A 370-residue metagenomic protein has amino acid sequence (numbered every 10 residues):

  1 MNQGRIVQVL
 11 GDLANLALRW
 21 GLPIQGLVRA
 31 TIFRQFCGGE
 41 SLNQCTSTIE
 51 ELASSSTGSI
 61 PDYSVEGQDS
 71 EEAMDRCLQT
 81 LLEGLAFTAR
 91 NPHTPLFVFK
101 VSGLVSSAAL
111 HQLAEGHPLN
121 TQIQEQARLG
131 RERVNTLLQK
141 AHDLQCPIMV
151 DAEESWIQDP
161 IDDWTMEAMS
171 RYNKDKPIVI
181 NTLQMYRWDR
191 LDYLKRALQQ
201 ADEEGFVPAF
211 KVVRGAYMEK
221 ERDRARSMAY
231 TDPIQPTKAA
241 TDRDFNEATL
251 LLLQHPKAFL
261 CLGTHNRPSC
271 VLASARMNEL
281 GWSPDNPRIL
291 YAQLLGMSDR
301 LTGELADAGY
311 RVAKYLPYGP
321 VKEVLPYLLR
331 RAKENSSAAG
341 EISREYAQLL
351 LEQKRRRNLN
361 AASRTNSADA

Functional and structural regions predicted by a protein language model:
M1-A370: Positively charged, amphipathic and often flexible ligand-engagement surfaces
